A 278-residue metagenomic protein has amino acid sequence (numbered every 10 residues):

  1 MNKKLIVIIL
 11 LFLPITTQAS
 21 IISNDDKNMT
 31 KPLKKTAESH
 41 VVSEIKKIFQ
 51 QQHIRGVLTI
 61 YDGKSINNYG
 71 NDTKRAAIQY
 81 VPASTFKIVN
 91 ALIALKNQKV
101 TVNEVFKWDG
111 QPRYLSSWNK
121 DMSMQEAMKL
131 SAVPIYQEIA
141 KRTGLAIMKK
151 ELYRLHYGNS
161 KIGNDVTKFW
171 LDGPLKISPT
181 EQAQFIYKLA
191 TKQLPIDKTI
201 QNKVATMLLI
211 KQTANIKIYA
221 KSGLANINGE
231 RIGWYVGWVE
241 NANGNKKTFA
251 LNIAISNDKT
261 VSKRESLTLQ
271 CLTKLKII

Functional and structural regions predicted by a protein language model:
L5-L13: Sec-dependent N-terminal signal peptides
T17-I48, Q52, Q79, K141-A146 (+1 more regions): Structured C-terminal helix/loop/strand segments within mature extracytoplasmic catalytic/sensor domains
P32-K35, K74-V81, Q111-E126, P134-K141 (+3 more regions): Second-shell loop/turn segments in exported
I48-D62: Short N-terminal helix-loop-first-beta-strand/juxtamembrane motif that initiates sensory/input modules
G63-A77: Short, conserved catalytic-motif segment at the N-terminal edge
Q79-F106, A127, F249-L251: Active-site SXXK
V102-E126, E151-S160: Active-site helix/loop module of the DD-peptidase/beta-lactamase fold, centered on the serine-lysine SxxK catalytic
Y136-I186: Mid-domain, small-residue-enriched loop/turn segments at the edges of structured enzyme/sensor domains
